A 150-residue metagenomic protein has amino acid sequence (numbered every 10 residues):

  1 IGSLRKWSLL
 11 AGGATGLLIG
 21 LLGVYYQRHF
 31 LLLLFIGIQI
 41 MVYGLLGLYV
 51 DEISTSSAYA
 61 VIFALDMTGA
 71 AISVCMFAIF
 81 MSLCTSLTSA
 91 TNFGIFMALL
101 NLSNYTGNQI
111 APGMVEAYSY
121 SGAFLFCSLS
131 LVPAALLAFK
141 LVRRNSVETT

Functional and structural regions predicted by a protein language model:
I1-A11: Loop-to-transmembrane helix entry
T15-R28, V115-E116: Helix-to-loop junctions at the C-terminal end of transmembrane segments in multipass secondary transporters
Y25-G37: Cytoplasmic membrane-interface "Motif A"-like loop-to-helix N-cap segments of 12-TM Major Facilitator Superfamily
G37-I53: C-terminal ends and interior cores of transmembrane alpha-helices in multi-pass membrane transporters/permeases
A71-T85: Intracellular juxtamembrane helix-capping segments at the cytosolic ends of symmetry-related transmembrane helices
L87-E116: A late C-terminal transmembrane helix in Major Facilitator Superfamily
G113-L131: A membrane-interface helix-boundary motif in multi-pass transporters
F126-T150: Multi-pass alpha-helical transporter architecture, strongest for 12-TM Major Facilitator/SLC carriers used
